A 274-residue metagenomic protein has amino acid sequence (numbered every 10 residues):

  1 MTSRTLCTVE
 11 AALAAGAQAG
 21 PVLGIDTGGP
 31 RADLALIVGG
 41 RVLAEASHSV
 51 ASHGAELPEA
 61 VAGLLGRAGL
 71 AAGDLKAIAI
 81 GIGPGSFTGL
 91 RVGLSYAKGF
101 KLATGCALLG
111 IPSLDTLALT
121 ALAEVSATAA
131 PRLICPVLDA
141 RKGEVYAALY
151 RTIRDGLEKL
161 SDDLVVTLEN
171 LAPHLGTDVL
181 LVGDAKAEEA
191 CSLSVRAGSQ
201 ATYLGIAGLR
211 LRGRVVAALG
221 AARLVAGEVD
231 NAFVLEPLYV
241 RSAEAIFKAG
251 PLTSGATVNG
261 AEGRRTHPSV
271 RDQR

Functional and structural regions predicted by a protein language model:
T2-I82, D272-R274: N-terminal beta-alpha supersecondary unit
S3-G20, R41, S52, A107-L211 (+3 more regions): Surface "functional belts" at beta-alpha junctions
G39-V42, L94-T104, T152-D155: A glycine- and small-aliphatic-rich helix-loop capping segment at beta-alpha/alpha-beta transitions that lines
L64-A68, A103, A121, V216-L224: Stable alpha-helical structural segments in soluble proteins, enriched in small hydrophobic residues
A79-S113: DPxDG-like acidic metal-binding loop motif
I206-P237: Glycine-rich phosphate-binding/hydrolytic loop that grips phosphoryl groups
A232-T253: Extended, charge-rich low-complexity interaction segments
